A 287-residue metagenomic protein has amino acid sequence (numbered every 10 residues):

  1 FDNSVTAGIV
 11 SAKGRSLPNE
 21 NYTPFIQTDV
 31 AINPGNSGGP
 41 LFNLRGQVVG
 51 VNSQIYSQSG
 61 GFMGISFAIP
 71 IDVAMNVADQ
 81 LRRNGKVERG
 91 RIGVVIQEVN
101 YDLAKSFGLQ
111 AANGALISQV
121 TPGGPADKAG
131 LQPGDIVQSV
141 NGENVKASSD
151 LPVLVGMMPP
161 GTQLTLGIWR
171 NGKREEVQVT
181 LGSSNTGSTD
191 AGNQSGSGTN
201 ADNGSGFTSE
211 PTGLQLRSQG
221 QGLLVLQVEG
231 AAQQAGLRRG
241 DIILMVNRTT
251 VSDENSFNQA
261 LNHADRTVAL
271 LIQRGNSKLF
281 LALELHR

Functional and structural regions predicted by a protein language model:
F1-P133, S139-Q163, W169-E176, T180-P211 (+5 more regions): Serine-dependent protease modules
G134, G240: Conserved catalytic motifs of ABC-family nucleotide-binding domains
N144-V145, T249-V251: Short beta-strand segments within Ig-like beta-sandwich modules, predominantly Fibronectin type-III
L166, N247, L270: Hydrophobic, well-ordered secondary-structure elements that form the walls of internal hydrophobic environments
R239, S252-D253: Nucleotide-binding motor/catalytic cores of P-loop/tubulin-like NTPases across gene-expression machines
E254-Q259, H263-Q273, S277-K278: Low-complexity, intrinsically disordered Gly/Pro/Thr-rich segments
F280-A282: Gram-negative outer-membrane assembly/targeting C-terminal domains
